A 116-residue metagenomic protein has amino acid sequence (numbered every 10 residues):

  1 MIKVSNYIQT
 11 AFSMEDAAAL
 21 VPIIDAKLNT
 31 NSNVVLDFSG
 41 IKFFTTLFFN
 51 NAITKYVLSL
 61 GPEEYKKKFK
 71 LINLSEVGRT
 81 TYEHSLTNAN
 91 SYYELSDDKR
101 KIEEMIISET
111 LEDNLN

Functional and structural regions predicted by a protein language model:
M1-V35, K42, T54-N116: STAS-like cytosolic regulatory interaction modules
D16, F48-F49: Residues at alpha-helix caps and immediate loop-helix transition turns in enzyme cores, especially N- and C-cap
G40-F48: Acidic, metal-coordinating catalytic cores used for nucleic-acid/nucleotide bond scission and strand-transfer chemistry
